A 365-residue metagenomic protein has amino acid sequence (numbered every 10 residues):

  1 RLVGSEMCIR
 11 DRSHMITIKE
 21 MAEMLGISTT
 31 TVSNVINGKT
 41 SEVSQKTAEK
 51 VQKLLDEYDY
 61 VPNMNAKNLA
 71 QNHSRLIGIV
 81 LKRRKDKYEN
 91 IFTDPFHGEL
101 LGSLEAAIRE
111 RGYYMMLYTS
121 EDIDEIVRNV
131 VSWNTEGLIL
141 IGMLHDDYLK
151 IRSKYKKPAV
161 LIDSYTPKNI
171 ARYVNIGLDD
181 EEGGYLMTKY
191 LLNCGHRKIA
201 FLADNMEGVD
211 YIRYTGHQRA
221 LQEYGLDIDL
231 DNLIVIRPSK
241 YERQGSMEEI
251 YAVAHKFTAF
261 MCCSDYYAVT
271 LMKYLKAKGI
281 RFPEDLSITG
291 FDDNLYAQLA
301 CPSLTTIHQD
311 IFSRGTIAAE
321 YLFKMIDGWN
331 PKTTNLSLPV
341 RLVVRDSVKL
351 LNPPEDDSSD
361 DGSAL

Functional and structural regions predicted by a protein language model:
S5, R10-S74, A364-L365: N-terminal helix-turn-helix DNA-binding module of bacterial transcription factors
K19, Y60-V127: Amphipathic helical "hinge" segments at domain boundaries
A106-T119, Q218-Y241: Short beta-strand elements in bilobed, periplasmic/extracellular small-molecule ligand-binding domains
I141-G183, Y266, D292-L304: Flexible loop/hinge segments that line or gate small-molecule binding clefts
V174-F201, Y211, K240-E248, A268 (+1 more regions): Hydrophobic alpha-helical segments within soluble ligand-binding/sensing domains
Y185-L226, T334-S347: An alpha-beta-alpha
R197-K198, I228-N232, R281-I288: Short acidic capping loops at alpha-helix termini that bridge into adjacent secondary structure
M247-L365: Flexible loop/turn connectors
